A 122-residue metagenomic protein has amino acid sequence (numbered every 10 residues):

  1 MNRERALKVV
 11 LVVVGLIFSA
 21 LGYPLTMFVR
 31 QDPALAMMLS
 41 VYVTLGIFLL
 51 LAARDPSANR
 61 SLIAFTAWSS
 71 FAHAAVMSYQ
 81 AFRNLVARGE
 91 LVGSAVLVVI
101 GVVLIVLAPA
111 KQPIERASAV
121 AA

Functional and structural regions predicted by a protein language model:
M1-V14: N-terminal membrane topogenic signal
K8, S61-W68: Cytoplasmic-side transmembrane-helix entry/capping segments in multi-pass membrane proteins
V13-L21, P33-R54, F65-S78: Core segments of alpha-helical transmembrane spans in multipass integral membrane proteins
Y23-V29, S78-R83: Juxtamembrane "helix-exit" motif on the non-cytosolic side of transmembrane helices
Q31-M38, A64, V86-V96: Non-cytosolic membrane-interface motifs at loop->transmembrane helix junctions
Y42-L51, L97-L107: Hydrophobic cores of alpha-helical transmembrane segments in multi-pass inner/ER membrane proteins, independent
A75-G93, A110-Q112: Membrane-helix boundary connector in multi-pass membrane proteins
V99-A122: Membrane-water interface at the C-terminal end of transmembrane alpha helices
